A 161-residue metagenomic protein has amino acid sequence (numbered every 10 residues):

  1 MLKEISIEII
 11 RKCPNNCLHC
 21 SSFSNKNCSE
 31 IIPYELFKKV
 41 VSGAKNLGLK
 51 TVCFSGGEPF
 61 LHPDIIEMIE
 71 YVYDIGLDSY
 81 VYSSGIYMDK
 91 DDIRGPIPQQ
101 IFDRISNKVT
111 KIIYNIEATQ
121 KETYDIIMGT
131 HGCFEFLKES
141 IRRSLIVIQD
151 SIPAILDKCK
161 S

Functional and structural regions predicted by a protein language model:
M1-D103, K108: Conserved alpha-helical substructure of the radical SAM core
H62-S79, S83-S161: Conserved AdoMet/S-adenosylmethionine-binding subsite of the radical SAM
